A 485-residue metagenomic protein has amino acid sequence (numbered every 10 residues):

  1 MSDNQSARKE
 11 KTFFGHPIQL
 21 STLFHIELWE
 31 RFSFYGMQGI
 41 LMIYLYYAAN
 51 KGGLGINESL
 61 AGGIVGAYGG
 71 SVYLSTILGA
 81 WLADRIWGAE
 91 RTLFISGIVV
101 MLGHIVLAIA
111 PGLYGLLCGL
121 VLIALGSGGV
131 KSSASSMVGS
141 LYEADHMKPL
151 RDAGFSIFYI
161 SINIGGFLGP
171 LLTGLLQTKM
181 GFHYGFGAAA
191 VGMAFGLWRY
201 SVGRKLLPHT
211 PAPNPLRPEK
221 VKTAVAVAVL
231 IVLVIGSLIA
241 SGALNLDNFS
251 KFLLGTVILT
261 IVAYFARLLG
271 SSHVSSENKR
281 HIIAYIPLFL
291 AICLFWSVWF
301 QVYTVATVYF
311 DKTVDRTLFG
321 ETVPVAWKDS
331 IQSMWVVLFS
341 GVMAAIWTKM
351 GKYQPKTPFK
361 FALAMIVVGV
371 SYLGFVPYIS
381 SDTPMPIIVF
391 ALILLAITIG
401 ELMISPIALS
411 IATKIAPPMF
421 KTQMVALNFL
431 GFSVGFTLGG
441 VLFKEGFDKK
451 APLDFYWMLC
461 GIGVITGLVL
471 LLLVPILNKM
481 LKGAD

Functional and structural regions predicted by a protein language model:
M1-T22, A144-H146, G174-Y303, T307 (+3 more regions): Intracellular loop-helix junctions on the cytosolic face of multi-pass helical membrane proteins
G39-L60, V302-W327: Short amphipathic helix-loop junctions that connect adjacent transmembrane helices in Major Facilitator Superfamily/SLC
G62-A83, S330-M343: Central cavity-lining transmembrane alpha-helices of secondary-active solute carriers, predominantly the Major
T76-I109: Conserved MFS/SLC helix-loop-helix module at the cytosolic interface between two early adjacent transmembrane helices
R85-G97, D145, P149, K349-I366: Cytoplasmic membrane-interface "Motif A"-like loop-to-helix N-cap segments of 12-TM Major Facilitator Superfamily
I98-L116, I366-T383: C-terminal ends and interior cores of transmembrane alpha-helices in multi-pass membrane transporters/permeases
G103, Y114-V130, T383-M403: Hydrophobic core of transmembrane alpha-helices in multi-pass small-molecule transporters, especially MFS/SLC-type
L150-P170, Q177, G185-G196, Y200 (+2 more regions): Glycine-rich segments within core transmembrane alpha-helices of 12-TM secondary carriers
